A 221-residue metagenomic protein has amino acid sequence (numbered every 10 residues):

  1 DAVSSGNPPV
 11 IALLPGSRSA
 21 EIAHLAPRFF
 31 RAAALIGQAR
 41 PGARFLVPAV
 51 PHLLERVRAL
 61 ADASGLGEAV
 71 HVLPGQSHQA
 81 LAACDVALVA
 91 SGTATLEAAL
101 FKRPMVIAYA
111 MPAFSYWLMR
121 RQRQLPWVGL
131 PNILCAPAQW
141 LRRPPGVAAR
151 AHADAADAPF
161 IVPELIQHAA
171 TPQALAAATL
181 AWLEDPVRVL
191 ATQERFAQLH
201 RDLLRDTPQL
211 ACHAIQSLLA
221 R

Functional and structural regions predicted by a protein language model:
D1-R221: Nucleotide-activated sugar donor-binding and catalytic core shared by glycosyltransferases and related lipid-linked
